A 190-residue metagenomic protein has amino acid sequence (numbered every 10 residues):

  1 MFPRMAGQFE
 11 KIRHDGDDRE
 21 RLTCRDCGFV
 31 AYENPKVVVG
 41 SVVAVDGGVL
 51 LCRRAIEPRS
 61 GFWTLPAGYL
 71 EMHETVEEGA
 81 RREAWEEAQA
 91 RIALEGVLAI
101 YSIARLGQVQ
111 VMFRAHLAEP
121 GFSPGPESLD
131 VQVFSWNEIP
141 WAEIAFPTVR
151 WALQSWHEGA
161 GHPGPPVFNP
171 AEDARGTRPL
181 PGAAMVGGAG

Functional and structural regions predicted by a protein language model:
F2-G40: Acidic, metal-coordinating catalytic segment for phosphate/diphosphate chemistry, firing primarily on the Nudix
F2-R4, D15-G16, R21, A90 (+2 more regions): Small, basic N-terminal interaction modules of short regulatory proteins
R19, N34-V38, A44-D46, P58-S60 (+3 more regions): Short connector loops at helix/strand junctions that flank enzyme active sites, especially segments positioning acidic
R21-T23, V42, L51, M112-R114 (+1 more regions): Conserved hydrophobic/aromatic beta-strand scaffold that supports enzyme active sites
K36, R54, I144: Surface loops and adjacent helix of pleckstrin homology
A44-E86: Conserved Nudix-box catalytic region and its N-terminal flanking loop in Nudix hydrolases and closely related
L70-S155, G159-V167, G176-G190: Unchanged
